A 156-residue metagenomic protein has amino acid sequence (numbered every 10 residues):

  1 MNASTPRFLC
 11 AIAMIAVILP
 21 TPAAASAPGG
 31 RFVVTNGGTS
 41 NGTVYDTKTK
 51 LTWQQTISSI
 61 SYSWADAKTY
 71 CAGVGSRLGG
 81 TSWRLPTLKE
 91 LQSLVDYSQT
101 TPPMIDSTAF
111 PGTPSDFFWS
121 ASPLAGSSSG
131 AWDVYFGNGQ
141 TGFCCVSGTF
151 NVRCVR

Functional and structural regions predicted by a protein language model:
N2-R156: Glycine-aromatic-enriched surface loops/turns that form tight recognition elements
